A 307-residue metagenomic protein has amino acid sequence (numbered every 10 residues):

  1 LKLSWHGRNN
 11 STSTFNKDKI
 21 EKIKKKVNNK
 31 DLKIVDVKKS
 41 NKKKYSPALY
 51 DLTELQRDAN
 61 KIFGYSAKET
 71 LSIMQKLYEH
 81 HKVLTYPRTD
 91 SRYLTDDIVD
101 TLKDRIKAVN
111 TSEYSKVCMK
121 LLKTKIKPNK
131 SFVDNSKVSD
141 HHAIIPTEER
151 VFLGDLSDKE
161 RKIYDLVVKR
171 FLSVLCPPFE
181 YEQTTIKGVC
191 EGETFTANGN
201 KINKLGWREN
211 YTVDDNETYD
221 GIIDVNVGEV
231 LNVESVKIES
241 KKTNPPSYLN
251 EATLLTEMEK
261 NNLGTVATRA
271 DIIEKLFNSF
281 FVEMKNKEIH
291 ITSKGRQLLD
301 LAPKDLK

Functional and structural regions predicted by a protein language model:
L1-E79, K107, T111-S112, V133-N135 (+1 more regions): Long, highly charged, low-complexity internal segments
W5, R88, P146-E148, C190 (+2 more regions): Flexible glycine-/small-residue-rich
Q56, I145, D165-V168, L255 (+3 more regions): Generic hydrophobic alpha-helical scaffold/packing signal
E69-M74, H81, P87-D90, E148 (+4 more regions): Glycine-rich, histidine-containing beta strand-loop boundary motifs that form or position
K82-V83, N262-L263, F281: Short hinge/loop at the helix->beta-strand junction immediately C-terminal to the helix-turn-helix recognition helix
T85-A108, D271-L306: Accessory beta->alpha helical hairpin/"wing" motif in late/C-terminal subdomains of nucleic-acid enzymes
T85-Y86, V151-G154, E239-S240, M284: Short small-residue beta-strand/loop micro-motif enriched in glycine and branched aliphatics
T111-H142, K307: Leucine-rich, amphipathic alpha-helical/linker segments
